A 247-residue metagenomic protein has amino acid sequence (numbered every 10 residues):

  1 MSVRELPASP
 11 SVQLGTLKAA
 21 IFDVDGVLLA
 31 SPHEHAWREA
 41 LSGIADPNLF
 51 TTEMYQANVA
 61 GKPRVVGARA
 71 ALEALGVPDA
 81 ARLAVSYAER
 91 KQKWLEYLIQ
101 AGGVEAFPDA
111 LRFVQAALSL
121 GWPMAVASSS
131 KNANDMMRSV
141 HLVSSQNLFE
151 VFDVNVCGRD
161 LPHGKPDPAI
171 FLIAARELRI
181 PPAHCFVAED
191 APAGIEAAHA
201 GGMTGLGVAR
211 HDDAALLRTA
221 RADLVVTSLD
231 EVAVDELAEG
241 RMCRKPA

Functional and structural regions predicted by a protein language model:
M1-K18, L111-A116, S130-A247: Asp-based, Mg2+/Mn2+-dependent phosphohydrolase catalytic module
S2-M54: Active-site neighborhood of HAD-like aspartate-dependent phosphohydrolases
S31, R38-G76, A88-E89: Alpha-helical substrate-recognition element adjacent to the catalytic core
G43-N48, L75-D79, S144-E150, R179-I180: Short helix-capping segments at alpha-helix termini
A57, A106, V126, V187-A188 (+1 more regions): Conserved SAM-binding loop
E73-Q115, L120: Metal-dependent phosphoesterase signature
W122-S128: A structural preference for short, pocket-lining loop segments at secondary-structure junctions
